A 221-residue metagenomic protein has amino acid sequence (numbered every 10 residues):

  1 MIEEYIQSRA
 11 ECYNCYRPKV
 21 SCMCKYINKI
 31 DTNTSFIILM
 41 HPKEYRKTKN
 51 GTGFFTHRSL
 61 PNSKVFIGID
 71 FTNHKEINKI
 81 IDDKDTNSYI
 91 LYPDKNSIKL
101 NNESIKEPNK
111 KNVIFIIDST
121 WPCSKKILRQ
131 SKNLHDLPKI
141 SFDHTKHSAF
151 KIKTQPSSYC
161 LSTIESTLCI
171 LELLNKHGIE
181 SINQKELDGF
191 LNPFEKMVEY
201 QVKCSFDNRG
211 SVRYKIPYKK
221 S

Functional and structural regions predicted by a protein language model:
M1-I6: Short, flexible, mixed-charge glycine/proline-rich loop motifs that serve as phosphate/nucleic-acid-contacting
S8, P18, T32: Short metal-coordination and nucleic-acid-contact micro-motifs, chiefly zinc-binding Cys/His arrays
C12-C15: Short cysteine-rich clusters marking metal-coordination/redox-active sites
R17-V20, C24: Short Cys/His-rich local motifs and their 1-3 flanking residues in nucleic-acid-associated proteins and small
Y26-G51: Short microdomains enriched in Cys/His and/or Lys/Arg
F54: Active-site phosphate/pyrophosphate- and oxyanion-stabilizing loops and adjacent acidic/basic residues in soluble
R58-R129: S-adenosyl-L-methionine/SAH cofactor-binding core of RNA-modifying enzymes
V113, W121-S221: C-terminal folded domains that constitute the principal catalytic or ligand-binding module of multi-domain proteins
